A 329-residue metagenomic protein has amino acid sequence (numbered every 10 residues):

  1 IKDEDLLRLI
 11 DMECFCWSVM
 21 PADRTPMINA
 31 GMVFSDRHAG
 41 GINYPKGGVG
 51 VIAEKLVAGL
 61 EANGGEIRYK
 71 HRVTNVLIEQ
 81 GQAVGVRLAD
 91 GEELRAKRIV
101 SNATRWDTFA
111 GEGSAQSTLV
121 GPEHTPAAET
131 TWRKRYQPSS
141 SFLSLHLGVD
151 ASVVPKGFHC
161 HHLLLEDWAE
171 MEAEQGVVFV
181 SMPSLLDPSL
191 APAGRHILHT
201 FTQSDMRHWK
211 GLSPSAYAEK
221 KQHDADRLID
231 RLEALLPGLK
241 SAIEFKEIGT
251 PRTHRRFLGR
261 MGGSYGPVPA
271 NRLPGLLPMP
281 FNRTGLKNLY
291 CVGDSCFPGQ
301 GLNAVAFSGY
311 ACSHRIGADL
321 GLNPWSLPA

Functional and structural regions predicted by a protein language model:
I1-A53: Conserved redox-cofactor binding core of oxidoreductases
L7-S18, Q175, F179, G238-P298: A glycine-rich dinucleotide-binding beta-alpha-beta segment and adjacent secondary-structure elements that constitute
V33-A89: Helical element adjacent to the flavin cofactor pocket in flavoenzyme catalytic cores
E66, K70, G238-E247, N323-L327: Flexible, glycine/charged-enriched surface loops at secondary-structure junctions
T74-P192: Mid-domain catalytic core of redox enzymes that form a hydrophobic substrate pocket/lid adjacent to a catalytic redox
I78, G317-A329: Active-site-proximal substrate-binding core of FAD-dependent oxidoreductases
D150-R255: C-terminal segments that line or cap access tunnels to active or ligand-binding sites in enzymes and enzyme-associated
D294-G317: A conserved FAD-binding loop/helix module that cradles the flavin
